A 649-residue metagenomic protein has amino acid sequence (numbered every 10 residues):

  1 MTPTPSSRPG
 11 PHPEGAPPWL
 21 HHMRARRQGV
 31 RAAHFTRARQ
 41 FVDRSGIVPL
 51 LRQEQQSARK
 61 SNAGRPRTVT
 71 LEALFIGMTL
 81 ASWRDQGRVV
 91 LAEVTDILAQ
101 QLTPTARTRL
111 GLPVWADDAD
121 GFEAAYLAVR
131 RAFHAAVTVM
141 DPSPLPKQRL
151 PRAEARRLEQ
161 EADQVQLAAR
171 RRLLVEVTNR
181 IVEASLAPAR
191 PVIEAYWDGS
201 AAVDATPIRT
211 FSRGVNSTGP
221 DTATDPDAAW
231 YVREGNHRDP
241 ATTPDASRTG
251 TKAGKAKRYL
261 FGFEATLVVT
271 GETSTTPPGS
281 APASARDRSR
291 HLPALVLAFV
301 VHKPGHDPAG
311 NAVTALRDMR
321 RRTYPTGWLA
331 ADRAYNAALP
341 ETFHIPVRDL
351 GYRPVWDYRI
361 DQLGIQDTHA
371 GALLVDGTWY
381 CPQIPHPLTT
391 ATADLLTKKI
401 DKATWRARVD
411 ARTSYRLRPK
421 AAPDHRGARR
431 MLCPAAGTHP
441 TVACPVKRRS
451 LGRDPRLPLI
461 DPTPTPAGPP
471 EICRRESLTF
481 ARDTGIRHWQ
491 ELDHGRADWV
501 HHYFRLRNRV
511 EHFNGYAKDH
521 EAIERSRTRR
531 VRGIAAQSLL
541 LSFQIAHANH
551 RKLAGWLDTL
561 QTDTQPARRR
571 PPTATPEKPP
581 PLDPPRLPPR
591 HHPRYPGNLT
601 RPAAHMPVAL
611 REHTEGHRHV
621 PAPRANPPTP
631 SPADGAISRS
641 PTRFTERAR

Functional and structural regions predicted by a protein language model:
M1-Q86, P104-V177, T562, R611-N626 (+3 more regions): Dynamic "connector" segments at or just before major functional cores
R39, V48, G64-I76, Q86 (+7 more regions): Polybasic low-complexity intrinsically disordered regions
K60-E72, K255-R258, R505, R529-L539: Structural motif
A202, T206-S212, N216-S247, R418-R496: Long, low-complexity, polar/charged, intrinsically disordered or flexibly structured peripheral segments
L363-G371: Short, charged, surface-exposed secondary-structure boundary motifs
A370-P423, R429-L432, T484-R496, V500-R530: Short amphipathic alpha-helical "interface-anchor" segments enriched in bulky aromatics
Y503-R586, R647-A648: Basic, amphipathic alpha-helical segments enriched in Lys/Arg and hydrophobic/aromatic residues
R568-R649: C-terminal regulatory segments
